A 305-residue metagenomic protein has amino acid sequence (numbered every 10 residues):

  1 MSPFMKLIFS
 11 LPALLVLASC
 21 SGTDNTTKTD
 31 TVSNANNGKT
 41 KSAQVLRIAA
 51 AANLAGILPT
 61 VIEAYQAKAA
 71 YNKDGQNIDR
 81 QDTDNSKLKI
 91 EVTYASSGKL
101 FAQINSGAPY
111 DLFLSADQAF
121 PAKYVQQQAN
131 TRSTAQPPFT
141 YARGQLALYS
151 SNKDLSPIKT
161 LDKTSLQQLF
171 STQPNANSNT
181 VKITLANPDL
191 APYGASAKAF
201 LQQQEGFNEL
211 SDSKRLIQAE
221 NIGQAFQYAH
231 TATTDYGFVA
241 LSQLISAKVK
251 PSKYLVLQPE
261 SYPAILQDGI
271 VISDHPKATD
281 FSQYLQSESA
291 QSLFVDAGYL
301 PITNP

Functional and structural regions predicted by a protein language model:
M1-F9: Bacterial N-terminal signal peptides that target proteins for export
A13-L14: Residue-level signal for mature regions of secreted extracellular proteins and peptides
C20-K89, T93-Y94, G98, N105 (+5 more regions): Exported/periplasmic ABC-transporter solute-binding proteins
N130-R132: Short helix C-cap/helix-to-loop transition motifs enriched in small/turn-promoting residues
